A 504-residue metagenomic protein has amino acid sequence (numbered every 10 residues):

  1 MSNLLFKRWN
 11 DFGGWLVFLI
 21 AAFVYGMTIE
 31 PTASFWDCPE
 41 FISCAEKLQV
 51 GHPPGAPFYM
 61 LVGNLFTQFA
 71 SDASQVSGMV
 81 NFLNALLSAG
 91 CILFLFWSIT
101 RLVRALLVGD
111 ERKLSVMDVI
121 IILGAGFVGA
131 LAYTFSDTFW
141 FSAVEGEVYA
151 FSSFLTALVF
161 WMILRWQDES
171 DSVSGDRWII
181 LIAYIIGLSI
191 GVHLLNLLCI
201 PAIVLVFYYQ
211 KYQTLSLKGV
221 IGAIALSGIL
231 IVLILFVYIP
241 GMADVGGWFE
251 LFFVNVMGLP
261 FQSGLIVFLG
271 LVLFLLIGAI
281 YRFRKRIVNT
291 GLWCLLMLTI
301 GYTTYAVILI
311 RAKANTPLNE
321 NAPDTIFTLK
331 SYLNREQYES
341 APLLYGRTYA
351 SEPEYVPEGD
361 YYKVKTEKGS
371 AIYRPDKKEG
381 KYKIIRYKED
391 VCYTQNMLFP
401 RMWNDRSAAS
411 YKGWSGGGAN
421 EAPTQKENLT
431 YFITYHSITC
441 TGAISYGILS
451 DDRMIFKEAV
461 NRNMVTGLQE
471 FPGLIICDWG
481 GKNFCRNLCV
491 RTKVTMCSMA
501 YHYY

Functional and structural regions predicted by a protein language model:
M1-V24, G90, D110, L114-F127 (+1 more regions): Start-transfer (signal-anchor) and selected internal transmembrane alpha helices of multi-pass inner/ER membrane
F6-F35, Y133-F135, H193, V232-F236 (+1 more regions): Transmembrane signal-anchor helices characteristic of membrane glycosylation enzymes that use polyprenol
W15, F82-L114, L158-M162: Transmembrane-helix motifs of polytopic, lipid-linked glycan transferases
I29-F41, G51-G63, G78, L318-N321 (+3 more regions): Extracytoplasmic catalytic/substrate-binding loops of multi-pass membrane glycan-assembly enzymes
C44-K47, G129-L131, I179-G191: Membrane-interface alpha helices of multi-pass inner-membrane proteins
H52-G78, F82-L86, L93, I475 (+3 more regions): Short hydrophobic/aromatic helix or loop-helix immediately within or flanking a transmembrane segment in polytopic
V103, V116-I120, V159-W178, F207-S216: Membrane-interface transmembrane helices that cradle and orient dolichyl/undecaprenyl
A312-Y504: Lumenal/periplasmic acceptor-binding loop at the mouth of the active site in multi-pass, GT-C-fold membrane enzymes
